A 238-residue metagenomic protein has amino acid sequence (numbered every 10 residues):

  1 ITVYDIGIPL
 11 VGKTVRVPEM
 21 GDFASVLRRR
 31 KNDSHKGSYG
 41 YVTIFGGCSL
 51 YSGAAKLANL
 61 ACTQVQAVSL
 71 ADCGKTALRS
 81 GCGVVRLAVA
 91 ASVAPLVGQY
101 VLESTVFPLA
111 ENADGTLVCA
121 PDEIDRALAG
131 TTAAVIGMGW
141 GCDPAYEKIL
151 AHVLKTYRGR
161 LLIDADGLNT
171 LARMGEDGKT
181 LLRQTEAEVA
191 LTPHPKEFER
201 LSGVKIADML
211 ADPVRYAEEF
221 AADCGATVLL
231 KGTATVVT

Functional and structural regions predicted by a protein language model:
I1-L162, N169-A190, P195-T238: Small-residue (G/A/S/T)-rich helix-start motifs and N-terminal tracts that mark the onset
